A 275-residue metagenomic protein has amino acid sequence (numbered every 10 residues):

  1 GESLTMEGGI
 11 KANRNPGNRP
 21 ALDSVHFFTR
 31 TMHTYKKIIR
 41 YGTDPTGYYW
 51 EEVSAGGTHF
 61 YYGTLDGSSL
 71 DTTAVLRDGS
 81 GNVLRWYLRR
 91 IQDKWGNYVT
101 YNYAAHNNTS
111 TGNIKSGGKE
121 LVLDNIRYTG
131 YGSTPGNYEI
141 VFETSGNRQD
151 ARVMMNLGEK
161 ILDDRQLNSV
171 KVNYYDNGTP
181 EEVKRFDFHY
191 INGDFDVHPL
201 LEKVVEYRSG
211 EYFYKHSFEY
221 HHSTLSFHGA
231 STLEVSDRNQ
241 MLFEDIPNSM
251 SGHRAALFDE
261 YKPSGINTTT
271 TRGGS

Functional and structural regions predicted by a protein language model:
G1-S275: Conserved catalytic cores of ATP-dependent inositol ring kinases
